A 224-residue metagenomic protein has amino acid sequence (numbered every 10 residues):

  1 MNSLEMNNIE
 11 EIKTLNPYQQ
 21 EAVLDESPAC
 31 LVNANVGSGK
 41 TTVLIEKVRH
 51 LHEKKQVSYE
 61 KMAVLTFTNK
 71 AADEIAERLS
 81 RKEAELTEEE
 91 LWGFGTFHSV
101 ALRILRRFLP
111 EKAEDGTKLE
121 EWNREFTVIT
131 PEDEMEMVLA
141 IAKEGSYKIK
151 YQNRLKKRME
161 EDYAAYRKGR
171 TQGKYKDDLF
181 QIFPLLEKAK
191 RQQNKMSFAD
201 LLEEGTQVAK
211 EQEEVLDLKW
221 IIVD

Functional and structural regions predicted by a protein language model:
N2-D115, D217: P-loop NTPase Walker
N2-S38, T42-V43, K61-A63, E132-V223: Accessory N-terminal region flanking or inserted into the helicase ATPase core in nucleic-acid motor proteins
P110-G145: A substrate-engagement module of RecA-like helicase motors
